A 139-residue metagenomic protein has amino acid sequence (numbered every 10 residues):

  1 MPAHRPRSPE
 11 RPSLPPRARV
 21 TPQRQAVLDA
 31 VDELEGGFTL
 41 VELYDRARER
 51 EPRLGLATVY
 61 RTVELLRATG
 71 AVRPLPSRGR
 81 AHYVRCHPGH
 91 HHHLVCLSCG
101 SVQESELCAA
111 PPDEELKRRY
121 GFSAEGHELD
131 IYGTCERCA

Functional and structural regions predicted by a protein language model:
P2-D29: Short alpha-helical segments that sit at the start of domains
P22, E33-T39: Short capping segments at the starts of secondary-structure elements
A26-L34, R46: Short amphipathic alpha-helical elements of helix-turn-helix/winged-helix folds
T39-R48, V59: A short acidic, leucine-rich amphipathic alpha-helix
V59-T69: Basic amphipathic alpha-helical segments that dock to polyanions
A71-A139: Non-DNA-binding regulatory cores of transcription-related proteins, predominantly C-terminal effector-binding
